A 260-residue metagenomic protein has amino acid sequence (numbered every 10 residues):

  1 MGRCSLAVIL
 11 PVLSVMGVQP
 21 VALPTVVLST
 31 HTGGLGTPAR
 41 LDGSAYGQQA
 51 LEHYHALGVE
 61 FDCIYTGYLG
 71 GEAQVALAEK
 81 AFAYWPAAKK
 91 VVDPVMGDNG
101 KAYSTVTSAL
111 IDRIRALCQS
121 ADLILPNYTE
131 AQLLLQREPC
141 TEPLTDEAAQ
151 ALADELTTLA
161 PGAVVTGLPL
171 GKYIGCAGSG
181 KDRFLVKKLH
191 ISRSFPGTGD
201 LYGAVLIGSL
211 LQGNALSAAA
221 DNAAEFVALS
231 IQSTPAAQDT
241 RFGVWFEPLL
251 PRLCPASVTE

Functional and structural regions predicted by a protein language model:
M1, F184-G197: Short pre-catalytic strand/loop immediately N-terminal to key active-site residues, enriched for Gly-Thr
M1-S104, P248-T259: Conserved N-terminal subdomain of the carbohydrate kinase-like
M16, Y54-L57, Y84-W85, L117-I124 (+4 more regions): Change "in soluble alpha/beta enzymes" to "in soluble alpha/beta proteins
V26-L28, G70, M96-D98, E130 (+3 more regions): Glycine-rich beta-alpha junction loops
T105-F184, S217, E225: Conserved phosphate/ATP/ADP-binding segment of small-molecule kinases
L133, S192-L216, A220: Short, small-residue alpha-helix embedded
S217-E260: Charged C-terminal helix
